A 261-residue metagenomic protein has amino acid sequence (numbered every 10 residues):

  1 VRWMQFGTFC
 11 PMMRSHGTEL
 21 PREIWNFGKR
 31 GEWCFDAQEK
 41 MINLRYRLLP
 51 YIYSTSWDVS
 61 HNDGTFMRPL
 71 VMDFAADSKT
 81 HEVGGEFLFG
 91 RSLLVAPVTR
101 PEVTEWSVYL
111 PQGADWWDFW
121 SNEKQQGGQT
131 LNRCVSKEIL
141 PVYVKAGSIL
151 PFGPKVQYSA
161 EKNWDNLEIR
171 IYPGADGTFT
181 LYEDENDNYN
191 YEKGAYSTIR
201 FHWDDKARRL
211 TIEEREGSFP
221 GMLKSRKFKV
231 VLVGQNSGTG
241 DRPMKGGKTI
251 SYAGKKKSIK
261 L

Functional and structural regions predicted by a protein language model:
V1-I139, V144-K145: Catalytic-domain carbohydrate-binding cleft regions of carbohydrate-active enzymes
I139-K257: Accessory, solvent-exposed terminal regions and/or long lumenal/extracellular loops of proteins
